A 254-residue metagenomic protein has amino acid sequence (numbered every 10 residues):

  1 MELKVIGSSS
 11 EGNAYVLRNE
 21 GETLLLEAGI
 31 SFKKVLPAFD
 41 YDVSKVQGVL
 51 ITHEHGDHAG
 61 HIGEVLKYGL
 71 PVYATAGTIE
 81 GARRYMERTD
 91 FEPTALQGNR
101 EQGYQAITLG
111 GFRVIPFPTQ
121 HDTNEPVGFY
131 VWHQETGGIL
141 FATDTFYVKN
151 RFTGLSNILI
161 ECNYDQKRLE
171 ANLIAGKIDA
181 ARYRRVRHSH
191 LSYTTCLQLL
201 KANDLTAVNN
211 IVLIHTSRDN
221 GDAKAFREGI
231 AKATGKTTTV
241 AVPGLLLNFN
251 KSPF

Functional and structural regions predicted by a protein language model:
M1-Y41, V127-D144, S156-N157, Q166: Conserved beta-strand hairpin/beta-sheet module of binuclear metal-dependent hydrolase folds, prominently
G7-S8, A28-I30, E54, G77 (+4 more regions): Active-site metal-binding loops of divalent metal-dependent hydrolases
E22-L24, K45-L50, F112, I139 (+2 more regions): Structural motif
S31-T78: Active-site metal-binding motif and surrounding structural segment of the metallo-beta-lactamase
H55-A59, I79-G81, T123-N124, V148-N150 (+1 more regions): Active-site environment of divalent metal-dependent phosphoester hydrolases
A59-E125: Glycine/small-residue-rich loop that forms an oxyanion/phosphate-binding "nest" at active or ligand-binding sites
Q102-E161, D165: Catalytic core of the metallo-beta-lactamase
T153-G244: Cap/insert and terminal regions of metallo-dependent hydrolase folds
